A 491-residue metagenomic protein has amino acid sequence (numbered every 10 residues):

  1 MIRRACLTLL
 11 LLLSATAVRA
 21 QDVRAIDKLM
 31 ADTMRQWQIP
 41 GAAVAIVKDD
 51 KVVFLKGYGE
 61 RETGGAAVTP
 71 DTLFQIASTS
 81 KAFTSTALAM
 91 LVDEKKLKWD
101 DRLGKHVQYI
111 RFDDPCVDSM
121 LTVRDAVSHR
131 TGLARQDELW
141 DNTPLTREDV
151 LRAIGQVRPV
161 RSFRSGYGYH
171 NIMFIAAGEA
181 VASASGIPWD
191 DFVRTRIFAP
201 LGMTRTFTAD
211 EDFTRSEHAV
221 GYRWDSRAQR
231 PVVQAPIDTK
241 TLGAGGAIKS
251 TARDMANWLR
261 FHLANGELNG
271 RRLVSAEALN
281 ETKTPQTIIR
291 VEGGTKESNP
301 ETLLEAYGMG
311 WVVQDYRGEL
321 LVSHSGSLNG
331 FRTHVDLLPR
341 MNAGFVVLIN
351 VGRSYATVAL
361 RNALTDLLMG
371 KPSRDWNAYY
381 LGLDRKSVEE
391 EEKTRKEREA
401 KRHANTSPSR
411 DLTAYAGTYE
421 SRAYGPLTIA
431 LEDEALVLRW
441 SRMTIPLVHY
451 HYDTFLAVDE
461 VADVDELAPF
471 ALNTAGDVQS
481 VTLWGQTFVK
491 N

Functional and structural regions predicted by a protein language model:
M1-V68, L73-F74, M90-K98, S128-L133 (+5 more regions): N-terminal leader/targeting segments and the immediately adjacent pre-domain N-terminus
Q21-K56, E138-D141, A182-T195, A199 (+1 more regions): Catalytic loop of the DD-peptidase/beta-lactamase superfamily, centered on the K-T-G motif and neighboring
A25-D27, G41, R61-G64, P70 (+7 more regions): Active-site helix/loop module of the DD-peptidase/beta-lactamase fold, centered on the serine-lysine SxxK catalytic
S78-T79, G168-N171: Catalytic nucleophile serine of serine hydrolases, specifically the conserved "nucleophile elbow" pentapeptide
T84: Active/ligand-binding-proximal structured segments within catalytic/core domains that scaffold catalytic residues
T122, I172-M173: Mid-domain, small-residue-enriched loop/turn segments at the edges of structured enzyme/sensor domains
E148-V160, S226-K240, D315-Y316: The feature captures the short pre-catalytic strand/loop hairpin that immediately precedes and shapes the active-site
S165-Y167, A247: Solvent-exposed loop and edge beta-strand segments that line ligand/cofactor-binding and catalytic clefts
